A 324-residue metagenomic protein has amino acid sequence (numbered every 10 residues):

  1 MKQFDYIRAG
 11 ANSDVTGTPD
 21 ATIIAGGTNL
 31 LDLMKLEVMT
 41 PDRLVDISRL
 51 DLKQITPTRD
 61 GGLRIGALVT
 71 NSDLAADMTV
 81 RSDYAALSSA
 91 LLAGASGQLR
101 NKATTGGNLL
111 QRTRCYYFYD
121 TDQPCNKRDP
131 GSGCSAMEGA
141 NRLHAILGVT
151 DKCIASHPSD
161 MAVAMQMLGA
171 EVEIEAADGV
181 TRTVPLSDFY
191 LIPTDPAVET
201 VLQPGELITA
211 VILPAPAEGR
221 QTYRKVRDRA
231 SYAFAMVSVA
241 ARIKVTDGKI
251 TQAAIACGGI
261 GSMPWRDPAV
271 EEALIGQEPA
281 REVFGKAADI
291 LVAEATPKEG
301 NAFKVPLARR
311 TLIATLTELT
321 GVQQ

Functional and structural regions predicted by a protein language model:
M1-Q324: C-terminal structural segment of proteins
